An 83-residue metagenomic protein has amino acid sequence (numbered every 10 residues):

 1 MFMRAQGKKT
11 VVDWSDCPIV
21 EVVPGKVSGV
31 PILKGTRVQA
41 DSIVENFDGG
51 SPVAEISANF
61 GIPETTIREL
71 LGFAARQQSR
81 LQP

Functional and structural regions predicted by a protein language model:
M1-S15: Hydrophobic packing positions characteristic of elongated beta-solenoid/beta-helix-type spike/fiber shafts
W14-E21, A54, A75-R76: Acyl-CoA thioester-binding alpha/beta core of soluble enzymes
C17-V38, L81-Q82: Short, Lys/Arg-enriched anionic-surface-contact patches
T36-P83: Long, charge-rich, low-complexity alpha-helical segments
